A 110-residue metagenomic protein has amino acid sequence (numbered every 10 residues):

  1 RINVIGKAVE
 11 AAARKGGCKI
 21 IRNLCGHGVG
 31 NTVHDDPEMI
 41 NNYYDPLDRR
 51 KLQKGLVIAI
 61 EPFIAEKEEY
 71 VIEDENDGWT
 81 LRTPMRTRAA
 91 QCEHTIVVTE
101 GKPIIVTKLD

Functional and structural regions predicted by a protein language model:
R1-D110: Active-site neighborhoods and metal-handling regions in enzymes and metal-associated proteins
